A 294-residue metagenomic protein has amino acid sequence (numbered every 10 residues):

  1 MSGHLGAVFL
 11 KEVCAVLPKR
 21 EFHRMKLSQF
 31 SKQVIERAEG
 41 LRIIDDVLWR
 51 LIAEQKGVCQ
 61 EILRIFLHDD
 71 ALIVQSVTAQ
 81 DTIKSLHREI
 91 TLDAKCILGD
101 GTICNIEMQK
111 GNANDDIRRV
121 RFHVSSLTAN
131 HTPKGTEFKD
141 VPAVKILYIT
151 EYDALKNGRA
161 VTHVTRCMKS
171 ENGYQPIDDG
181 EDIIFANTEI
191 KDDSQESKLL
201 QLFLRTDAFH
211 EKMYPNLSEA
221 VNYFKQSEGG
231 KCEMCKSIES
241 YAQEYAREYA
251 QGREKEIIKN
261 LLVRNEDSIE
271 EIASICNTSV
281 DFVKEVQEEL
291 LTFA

Functional and structural regions predicted by a protein language model:
S2-D179, D192-S194: Accessory alpha/beta interaction modules
L5-E39, I43, V47, C104-Q109 (+1 more regions): Short, charged alpha-helical interaction segments and adjacent helix-coil junctions
R50-E54, N187-I190, L204, A208: Generic amphipathic alpha-helical segments used as scaffolds and interaction surfaces in large, multi-domain proteins
Y148-E151, N187-T188, K225: Pocket-edge structural micro-motifs
I183, T188-F203: Compact structured core domains
